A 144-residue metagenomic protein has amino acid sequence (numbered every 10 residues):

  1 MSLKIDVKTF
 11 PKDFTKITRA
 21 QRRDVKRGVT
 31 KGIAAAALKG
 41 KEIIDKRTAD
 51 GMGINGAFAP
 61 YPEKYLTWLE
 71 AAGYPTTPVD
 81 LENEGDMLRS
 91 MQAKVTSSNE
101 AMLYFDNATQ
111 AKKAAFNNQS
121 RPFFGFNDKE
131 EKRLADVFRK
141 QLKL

Functional and structural regions predicted by a protein language model:
M1-L144: Short, Lys/Arg-rich flexible segments
